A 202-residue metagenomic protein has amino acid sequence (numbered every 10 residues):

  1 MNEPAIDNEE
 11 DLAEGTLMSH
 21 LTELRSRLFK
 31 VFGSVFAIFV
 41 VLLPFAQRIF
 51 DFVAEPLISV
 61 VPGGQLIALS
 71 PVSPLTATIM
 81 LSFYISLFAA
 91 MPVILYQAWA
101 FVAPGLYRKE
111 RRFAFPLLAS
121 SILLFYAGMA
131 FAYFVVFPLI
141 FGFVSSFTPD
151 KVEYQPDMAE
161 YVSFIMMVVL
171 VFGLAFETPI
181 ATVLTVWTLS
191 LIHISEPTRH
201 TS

Functional and structural regions predicted by a protein language model:
E10-L28, A103-L106: Cytosolic juxtamembrane amphipathic/interface segments immediately preceding and feeding into a transmembrane helix
H20-A37, R112-I122: Alpha-helical transmembrane segments and their helix-start/interface "positive-inside/aromatic belt" motifs in integral
F36-G64, F137-V144: Interfacial/capping segments of alpha-helical transmembrane domains
R48-S82, V152-Y161: Interfacial loop/helix-cap signal at membrane boundaries in integral membrane proteins
S120-F147: Transmembrane alpha-helix/helix-exit interface in multi-pass inner-membrane proteins
F137-S163: Membrane-interface interhelical connector segments
A159-S190: Alpha-helical transmembrane segments of helical membrane proteins, especially in multi-pass transport, channel
H193-S202: Single conserved hydrophobic/aromatic residue that forms the stacking wall/gate of nucleotide- or nucleobase-binding
